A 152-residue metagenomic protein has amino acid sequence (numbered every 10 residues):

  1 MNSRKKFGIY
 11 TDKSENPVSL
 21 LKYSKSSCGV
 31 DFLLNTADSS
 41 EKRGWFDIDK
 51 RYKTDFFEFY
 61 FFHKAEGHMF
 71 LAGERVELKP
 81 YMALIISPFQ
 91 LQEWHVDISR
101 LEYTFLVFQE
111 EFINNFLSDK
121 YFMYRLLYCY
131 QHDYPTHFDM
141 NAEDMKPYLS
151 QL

Functional and structural regions predicted by a protein language model:
M1-F70, E74-V76: Generic protein-terminus/edge-of-domain signal
N2-D12, S19-G29, H95-L152: A hydrophobic/aromatic-rich effector-binding and dimerization subdomain of bacterial HTH-type transcriptional regulators
D55, K79-P80, S99: Residue-level preference for short coil/turn positions at secondary-structure junctions
K64, P88-Q90, F108-E110: Residues immediately flanking
H68-F70, Q92-I98: Short beta-strand His + acidic residue motifs that chelate non-heme Fe in jelly-roll/DSBH and cupin folds
G73-S87: Short acidic-glycine-tyrosine-enriched beta hairpin
R75-E77, L91, H137: Well-ordered beta-strand positions in beta-sheet-rich domains
L84, P88-W94, I113: Histidine-centered metal-chelating micro-motifs
